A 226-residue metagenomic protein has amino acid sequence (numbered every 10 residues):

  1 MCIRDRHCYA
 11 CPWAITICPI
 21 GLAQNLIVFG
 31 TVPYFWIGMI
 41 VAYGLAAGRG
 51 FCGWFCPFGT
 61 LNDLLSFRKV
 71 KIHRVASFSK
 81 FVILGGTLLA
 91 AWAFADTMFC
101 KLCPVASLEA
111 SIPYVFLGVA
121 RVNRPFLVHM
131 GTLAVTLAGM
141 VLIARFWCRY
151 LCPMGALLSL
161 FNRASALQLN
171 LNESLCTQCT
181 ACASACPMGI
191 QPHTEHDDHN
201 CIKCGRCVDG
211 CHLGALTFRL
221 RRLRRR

Functional and structural regions predicted by a protein language model:
M1-H193, H199-R226: Non-ligating segments of multi-cofactor redox enzymes
